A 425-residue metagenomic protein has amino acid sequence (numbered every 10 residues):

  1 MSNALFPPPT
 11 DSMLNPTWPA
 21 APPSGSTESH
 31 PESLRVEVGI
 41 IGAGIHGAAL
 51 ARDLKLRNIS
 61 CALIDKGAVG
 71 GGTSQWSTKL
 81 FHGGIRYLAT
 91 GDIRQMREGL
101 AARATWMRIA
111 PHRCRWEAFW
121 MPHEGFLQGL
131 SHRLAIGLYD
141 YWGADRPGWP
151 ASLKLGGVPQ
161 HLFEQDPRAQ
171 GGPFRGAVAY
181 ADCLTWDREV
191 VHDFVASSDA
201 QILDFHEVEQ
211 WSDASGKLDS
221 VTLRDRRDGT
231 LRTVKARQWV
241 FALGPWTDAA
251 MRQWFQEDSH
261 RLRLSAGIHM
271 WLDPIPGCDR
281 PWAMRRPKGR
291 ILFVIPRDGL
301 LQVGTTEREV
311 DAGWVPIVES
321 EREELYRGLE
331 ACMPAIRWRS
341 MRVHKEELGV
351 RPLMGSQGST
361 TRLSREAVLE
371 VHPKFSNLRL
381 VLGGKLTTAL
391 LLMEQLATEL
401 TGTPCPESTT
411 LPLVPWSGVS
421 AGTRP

Functional and structural regions predicted by a protein language model:
M1-V38, D53-L56: Extreme N-terminal leader/targeting segments of oxidoreductases
I41, V234-G244: Short hydrophobic core segments
K55-W76: Glycine-rich FAD pyrophosphate-binding loop
K79-P167: Dinucleotide-binding Rossmann-like beta1-alpha1 core, especially the glycine-rich loop that anchors the ADP
Q160-I202, S220, T306-G313, F375-G383: Helix-loop-beta segment of a Rossmann-like dinucleotide-binding subdomain
V178-R237, L390: Helical element adjacent to the flavin cofactor pocket in flavoenzyme catalytic cores
A181, E189, D193, H260-L264 (+2 more regions): C-terminal catalytic lobe of FAD-dependent flavoproteins
F241-Q256: Flavin (primarily FAD) binding-site architecture
